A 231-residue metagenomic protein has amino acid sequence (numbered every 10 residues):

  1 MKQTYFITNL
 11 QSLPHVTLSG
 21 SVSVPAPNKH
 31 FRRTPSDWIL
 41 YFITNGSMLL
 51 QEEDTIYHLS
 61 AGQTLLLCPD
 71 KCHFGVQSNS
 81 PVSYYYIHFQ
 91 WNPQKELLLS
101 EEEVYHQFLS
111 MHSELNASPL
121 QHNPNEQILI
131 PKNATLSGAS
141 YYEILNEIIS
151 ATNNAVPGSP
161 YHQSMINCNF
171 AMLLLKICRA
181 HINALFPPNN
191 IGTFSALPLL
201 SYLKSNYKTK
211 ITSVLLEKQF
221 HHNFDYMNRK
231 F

Functional and structural regions predicted by a protein language model:
M1-L66, D70-P81, K95-G138: Generic protein-terminus/edge-of-domain signal
S23-A26, S47, P69, T152-V156 (+3 more regions): A general structural signal marking secondary-structure boundaries and capping sites
A26, K71-C72, W91-N92, A180 (+1 more regions): Short, solvent-exposed loop/turn segments at secondary-structure junctions
R32, I166, P188, G192 (+2 more regions): Residue-level marker of regulatory loop/turn positions in helix-turn-helix DNA-binding domains and in histidine
I87, N92-Q94, P119-P187, Y226: An amphipathic alpha-helical interaction segment
S140, N169, I191-L199: N-terminal positioning helix adjacent to the helix-turn-helix/winged-helix DNA-binding module
I148, P198-L199, L203: Generic hydrophobic alpha-helical segments
M172-N183, Y202-F231: Basic/polar phosphate-binding segments, predominantly the helix-turn-helix DNA-binding elements of transcriptional
